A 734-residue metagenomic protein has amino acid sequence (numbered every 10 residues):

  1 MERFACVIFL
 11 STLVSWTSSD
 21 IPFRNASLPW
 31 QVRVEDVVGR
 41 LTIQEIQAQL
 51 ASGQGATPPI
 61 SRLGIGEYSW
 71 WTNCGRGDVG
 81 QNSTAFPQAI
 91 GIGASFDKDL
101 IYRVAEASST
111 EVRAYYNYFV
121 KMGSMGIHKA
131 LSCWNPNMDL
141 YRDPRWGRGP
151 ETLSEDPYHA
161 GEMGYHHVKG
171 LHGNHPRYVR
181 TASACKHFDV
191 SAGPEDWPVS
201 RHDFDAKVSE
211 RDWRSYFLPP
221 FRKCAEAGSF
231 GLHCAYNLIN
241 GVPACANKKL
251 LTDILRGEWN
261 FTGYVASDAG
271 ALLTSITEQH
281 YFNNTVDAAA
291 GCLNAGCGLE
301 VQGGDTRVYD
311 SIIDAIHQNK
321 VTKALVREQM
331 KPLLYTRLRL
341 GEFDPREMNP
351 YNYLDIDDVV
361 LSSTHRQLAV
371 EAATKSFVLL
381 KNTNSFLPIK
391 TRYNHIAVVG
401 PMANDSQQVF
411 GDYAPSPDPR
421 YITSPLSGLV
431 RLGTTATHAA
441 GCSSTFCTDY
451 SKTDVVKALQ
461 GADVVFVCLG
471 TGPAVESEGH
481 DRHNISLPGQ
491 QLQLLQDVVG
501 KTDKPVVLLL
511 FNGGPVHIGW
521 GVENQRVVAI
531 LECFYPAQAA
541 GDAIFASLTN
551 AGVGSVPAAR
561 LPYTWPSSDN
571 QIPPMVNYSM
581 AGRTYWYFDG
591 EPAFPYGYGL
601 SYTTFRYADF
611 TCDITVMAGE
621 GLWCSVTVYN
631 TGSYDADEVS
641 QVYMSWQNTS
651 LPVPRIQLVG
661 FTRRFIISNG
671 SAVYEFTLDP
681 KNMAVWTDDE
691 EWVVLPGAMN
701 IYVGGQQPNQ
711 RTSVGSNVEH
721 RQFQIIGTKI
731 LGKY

Functional and structural regions predicted by a protein language model:
M1-L10: Classical eukaryotic N-terminal signal peptides for Sec-dependent ER targeting/secretion, especially the positively
L13-V685, P696-V703, Q707: Glycoside hydrolase catalytic-domain context in secreted enzymes
D679-Y734: Terminal connector regions
